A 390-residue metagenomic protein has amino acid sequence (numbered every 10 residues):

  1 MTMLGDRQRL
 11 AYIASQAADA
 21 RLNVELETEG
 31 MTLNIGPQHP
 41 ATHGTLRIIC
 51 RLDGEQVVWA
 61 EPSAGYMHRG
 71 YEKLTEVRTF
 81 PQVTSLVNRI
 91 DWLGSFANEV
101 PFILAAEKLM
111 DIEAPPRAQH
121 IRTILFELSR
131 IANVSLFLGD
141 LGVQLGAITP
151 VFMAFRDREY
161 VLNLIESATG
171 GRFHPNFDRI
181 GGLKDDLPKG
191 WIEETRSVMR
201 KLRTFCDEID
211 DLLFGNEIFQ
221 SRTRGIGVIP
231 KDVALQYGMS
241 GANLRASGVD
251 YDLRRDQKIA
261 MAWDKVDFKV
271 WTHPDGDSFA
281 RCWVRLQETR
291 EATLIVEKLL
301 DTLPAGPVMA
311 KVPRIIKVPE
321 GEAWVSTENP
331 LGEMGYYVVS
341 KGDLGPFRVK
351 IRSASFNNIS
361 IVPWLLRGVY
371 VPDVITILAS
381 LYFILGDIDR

Functional and structural regions predicted by a protein language model:
T2-R47, R51-R348, R352-R390: Active-site bordering "gate/hinge" segments that shape substrate access to catalytic or cofactor-binding pockets
